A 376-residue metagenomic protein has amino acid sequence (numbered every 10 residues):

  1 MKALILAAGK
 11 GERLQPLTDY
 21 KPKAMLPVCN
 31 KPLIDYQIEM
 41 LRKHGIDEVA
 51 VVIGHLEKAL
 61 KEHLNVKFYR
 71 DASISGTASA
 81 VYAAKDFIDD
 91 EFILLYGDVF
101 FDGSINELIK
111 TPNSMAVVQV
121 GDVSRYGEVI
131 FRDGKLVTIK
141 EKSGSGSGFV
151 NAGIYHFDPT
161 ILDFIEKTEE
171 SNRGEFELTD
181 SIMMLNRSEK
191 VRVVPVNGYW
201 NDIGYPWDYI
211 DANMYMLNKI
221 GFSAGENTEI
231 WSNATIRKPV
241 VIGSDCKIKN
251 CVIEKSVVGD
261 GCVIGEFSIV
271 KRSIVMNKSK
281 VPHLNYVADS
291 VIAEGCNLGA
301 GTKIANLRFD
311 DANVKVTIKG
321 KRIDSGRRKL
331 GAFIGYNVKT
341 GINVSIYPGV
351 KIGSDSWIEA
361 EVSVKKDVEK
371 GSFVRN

Functional and structural regions predicted by a protein language model:
K2-I5, R13, D19, L26-P27 (+2 more regions): Conserved N-terminal catalytic core of the sugar/cofactor nucleotidyltransferase
I93, N106, K135-D211, M216: Catalytic-core segments of class I nucleotidyltransferases/pyrophosphorylases that form NMP-activated intermediates
G97-F100: The conserved acidic donor/metal-binding loop of glycosyltransferases
G103-Y126: Conserved donor-nucleotide/metal-binding helix-loop-beta segment in metal-dependent transferases, i.e., the alpha-helix
M216-T235: Long, charged amphipathic helices and adjacent flexible linkers at domain junctions
A234, P239-V240, C246, C251 (+7 more regions): Pentapeptide-repeat beta-helix register
V263-G265: Surface-exposed extracellular loop regions of Gram-negative outer-membrane beta-barrel proteins
R272-N376: Glycine-rich hexapeptide-repeat left-handed beta-helix
